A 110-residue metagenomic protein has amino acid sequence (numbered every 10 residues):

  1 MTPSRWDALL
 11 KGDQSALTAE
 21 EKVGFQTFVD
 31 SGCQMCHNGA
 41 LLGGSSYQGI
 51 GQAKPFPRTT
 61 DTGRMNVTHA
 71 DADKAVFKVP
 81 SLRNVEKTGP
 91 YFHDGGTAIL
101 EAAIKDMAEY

Functional and structural regions predicted by a protein language model:
M1-Y110: Periplasmic c-type cytochrome electron-transfer domains
